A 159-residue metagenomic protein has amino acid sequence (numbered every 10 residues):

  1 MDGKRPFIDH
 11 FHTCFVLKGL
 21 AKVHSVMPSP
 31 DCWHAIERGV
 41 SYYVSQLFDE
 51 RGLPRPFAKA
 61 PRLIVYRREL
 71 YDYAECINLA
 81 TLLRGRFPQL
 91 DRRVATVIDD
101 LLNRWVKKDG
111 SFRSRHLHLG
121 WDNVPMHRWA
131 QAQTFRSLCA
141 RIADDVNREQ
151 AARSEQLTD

Functional and structural regions predicted by a protein language model:
M1-D159: Glycan-recognition and catalytic cores of secretory/periplasmic carbohydrate-active enzymes
